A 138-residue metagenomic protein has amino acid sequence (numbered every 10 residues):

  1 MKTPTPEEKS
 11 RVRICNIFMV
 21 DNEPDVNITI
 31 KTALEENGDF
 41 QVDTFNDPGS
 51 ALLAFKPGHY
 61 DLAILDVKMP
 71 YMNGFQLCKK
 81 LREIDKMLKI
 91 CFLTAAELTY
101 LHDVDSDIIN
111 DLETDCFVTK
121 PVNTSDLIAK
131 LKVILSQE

Functional and structural regions predicted by a protein language model:
M1-N16, N123-E138: Non-catalytic signal-transmission and effector/linker regions of two-component phosphorelay proteins
P24-D43: Two-component/phosphorelay signaling modules centered on CheY-like receiver
T44-L62: Acidic, metal-coordinating helix/loop segments flanking the phosphotransfer/catalytic sites of two-component signaling
N46-D47, N73-L77: Acidic catalytic/metal-coordinating carboxylates
L53, F75-K86: Short amphipathic alpha-helix used as the core "switch/output" element in two-component signaling
D66, T94: Active-site residues of response regulator receiver
M69: Receiver (REC) domain active-site loop signature in two-component systems and cognate sites in sensor histidine kinases
Q76, E97-C116, S125: Alpha4 helix (beta4-alpha4-beta5 surface) of REC/receiver domains from two-component response regulators
